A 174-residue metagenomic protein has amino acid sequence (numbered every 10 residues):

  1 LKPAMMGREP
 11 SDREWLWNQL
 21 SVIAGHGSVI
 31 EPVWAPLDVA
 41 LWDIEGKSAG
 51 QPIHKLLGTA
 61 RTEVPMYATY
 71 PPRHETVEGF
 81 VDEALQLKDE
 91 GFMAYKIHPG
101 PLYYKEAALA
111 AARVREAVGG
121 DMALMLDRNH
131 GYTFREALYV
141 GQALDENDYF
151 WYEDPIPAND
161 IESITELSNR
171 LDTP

Functional and structural regions predicted by a protein language model:
L1-S48: Metal- or metallocofactor-binding catalytic centers and their adjacent structured scaffolds across diverse enzyme
G7, Q51, T173: Short glycine/serine/threonine/alanine-rich loop segments
G27, R73-H74, P101-Y104: Short strand->helix junction
A49-P72, A110, R115-A123: N-terminal small/glycine-rich loop or linker at the start of catalytic domains across soluble metabolic enzymes
E63-F80, P99, D127-F134: Active-site mouth loops of central-metabolism enzymes
L85-K88, D145: Non-catalytic positions within long, well-ordered alpha-helices that form the structural scaffold/packing of enzyme
I97, L102-P174: Catalytic core of soluble alpha/beta enzymes
